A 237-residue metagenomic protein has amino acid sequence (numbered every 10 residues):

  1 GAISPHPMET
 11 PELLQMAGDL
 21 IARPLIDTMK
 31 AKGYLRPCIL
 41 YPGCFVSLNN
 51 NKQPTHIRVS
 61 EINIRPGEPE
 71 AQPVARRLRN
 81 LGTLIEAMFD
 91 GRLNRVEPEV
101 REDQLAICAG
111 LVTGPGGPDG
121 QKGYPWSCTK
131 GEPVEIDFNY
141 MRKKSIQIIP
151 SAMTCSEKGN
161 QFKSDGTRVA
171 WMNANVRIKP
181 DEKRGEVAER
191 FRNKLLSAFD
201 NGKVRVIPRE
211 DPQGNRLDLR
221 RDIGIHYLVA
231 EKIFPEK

Functional and structural regions predicted by a protein language model:
G1-Q72: Internal nucleotide-binding/catalytic subdomain
S4, Q72-R77, Q121-Y124, F162-K163: Surface-exposed beta-strand edges and their flanking turn/coil or helix-capping segments
L13, P73, R77-R79, R205-R209: Generic secondary-structure boundary signal with a strong preference for alpha-helix termini
L14-L20, K30, R79-A87, K143-I149: Short linear motifs at secondary-structure transitions and domain/linker junctions
I21-M29, I85, F191, L195: Hydrophobic alpha-helical packing residues
P54, R58, P66-P69, P73-V100: Long, well-ordered mid-to-C-terminal structural blocks that present hydrophobic/aromatic surfaces
A87-K237: Peripheral (often C-terminal) accessory segments that flank ATP-dependent C-N-forming ligase machineries
